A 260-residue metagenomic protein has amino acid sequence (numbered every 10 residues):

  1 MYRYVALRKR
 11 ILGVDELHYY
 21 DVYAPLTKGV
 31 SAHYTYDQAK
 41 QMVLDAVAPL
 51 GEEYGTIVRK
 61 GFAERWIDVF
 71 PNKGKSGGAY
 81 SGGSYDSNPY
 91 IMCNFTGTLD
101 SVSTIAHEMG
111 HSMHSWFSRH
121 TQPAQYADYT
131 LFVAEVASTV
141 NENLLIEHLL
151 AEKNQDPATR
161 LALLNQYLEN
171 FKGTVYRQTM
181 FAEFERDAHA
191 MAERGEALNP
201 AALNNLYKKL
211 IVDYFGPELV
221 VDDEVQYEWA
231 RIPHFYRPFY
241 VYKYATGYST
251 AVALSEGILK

Functional and structural regions predicted by a protein language model:
M1-K260: Cation-handling catalytic/transport regions enriched in His/Asp/Glu
